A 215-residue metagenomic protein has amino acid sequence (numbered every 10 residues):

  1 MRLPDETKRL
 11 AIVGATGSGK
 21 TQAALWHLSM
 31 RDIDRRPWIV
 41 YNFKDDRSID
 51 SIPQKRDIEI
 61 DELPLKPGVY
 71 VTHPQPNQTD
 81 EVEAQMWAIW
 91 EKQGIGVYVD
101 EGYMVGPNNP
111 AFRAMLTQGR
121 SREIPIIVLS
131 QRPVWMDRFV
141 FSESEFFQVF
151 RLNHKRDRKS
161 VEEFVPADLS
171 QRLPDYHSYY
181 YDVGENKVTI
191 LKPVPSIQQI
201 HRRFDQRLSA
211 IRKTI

Functional and structural regions predicted by a protein language model:
P4-G14, A23, D32-I33, D175-I215: Conserved P-loop NTPase motor module
T7-K8, R35, K66-G68, Q93 (+1 more regions): Short, well-ordered alpha-helix to beta-strand connector turns
L10-S29, Q75-A167: Conserved P-loop NTPase motor cores
S18-I58: Walker A/P-loop NTP-binding active-site region of P-loop NTPases, recognizing the glycine-rich GxxxxGKT/S
D46-P53, L63-K66, D137-S142: Short loop/helix-cap segments at secondary-structure boundaries that form the rim of catalytic
I60-P76: Conserved P-loop NTPase mechanochemical-coupling segment
G68, G94, P174-Y179: Glycine-centered loop/turn motifs
P166-P174: Aromatic- and Lys/Arg-enriched surface recognition patch
